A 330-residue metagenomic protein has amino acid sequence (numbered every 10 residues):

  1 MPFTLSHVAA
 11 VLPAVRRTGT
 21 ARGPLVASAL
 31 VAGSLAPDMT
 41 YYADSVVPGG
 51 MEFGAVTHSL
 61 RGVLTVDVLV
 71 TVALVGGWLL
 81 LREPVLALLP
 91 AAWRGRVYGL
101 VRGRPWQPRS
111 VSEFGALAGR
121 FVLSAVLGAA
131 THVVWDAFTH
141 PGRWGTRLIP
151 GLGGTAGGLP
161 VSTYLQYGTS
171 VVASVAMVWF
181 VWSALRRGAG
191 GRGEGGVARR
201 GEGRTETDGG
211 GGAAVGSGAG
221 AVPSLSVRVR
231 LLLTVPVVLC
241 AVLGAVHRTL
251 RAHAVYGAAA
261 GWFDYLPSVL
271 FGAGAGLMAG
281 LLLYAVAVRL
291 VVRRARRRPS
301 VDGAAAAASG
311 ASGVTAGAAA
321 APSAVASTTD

Functional and structural regions predicted by a protein language model:
M1-G191, G195-D208, G212-A316, P322-D330: N-terminal membrane-targeting hydrophobic helices
